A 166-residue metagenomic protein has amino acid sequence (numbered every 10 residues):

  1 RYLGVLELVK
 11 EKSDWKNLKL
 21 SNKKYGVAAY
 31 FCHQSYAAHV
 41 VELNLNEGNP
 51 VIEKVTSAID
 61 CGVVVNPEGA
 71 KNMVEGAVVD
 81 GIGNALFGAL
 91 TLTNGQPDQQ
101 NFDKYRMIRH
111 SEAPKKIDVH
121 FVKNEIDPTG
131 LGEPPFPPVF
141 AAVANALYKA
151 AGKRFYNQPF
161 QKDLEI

Functional and structural regions predicted by a protein language model:
R1-I166: Cofactor-binding beta-sheet edge motifs in enzyme active sites
